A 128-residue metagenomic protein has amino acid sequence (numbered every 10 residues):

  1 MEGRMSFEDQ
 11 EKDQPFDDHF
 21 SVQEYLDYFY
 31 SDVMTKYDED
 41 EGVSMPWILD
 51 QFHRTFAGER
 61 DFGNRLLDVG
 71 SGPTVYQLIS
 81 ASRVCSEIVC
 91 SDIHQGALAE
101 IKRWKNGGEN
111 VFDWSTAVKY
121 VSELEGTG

Functional and structural regions predicted by a protein language model:
E2-G63, Y76: Class I SAM-dependent methyltransferase Rossmann-like catalytic core, especially the SAM/SAH-binding loop
D61-T74, E87-D92: Conserved class I S-adenosyl-L-methionine
T74-Y76, S80: Soluble, non-transmembrane catalytic domains of enzymes that act on hydrophobic metabolites at membranes
G96: Conserved Rossmann-like nucleotide-cofactor binding loop
I101-K102: Conserved SAM-binding loop
N106-G128: S-adenosyl-L-methionine
